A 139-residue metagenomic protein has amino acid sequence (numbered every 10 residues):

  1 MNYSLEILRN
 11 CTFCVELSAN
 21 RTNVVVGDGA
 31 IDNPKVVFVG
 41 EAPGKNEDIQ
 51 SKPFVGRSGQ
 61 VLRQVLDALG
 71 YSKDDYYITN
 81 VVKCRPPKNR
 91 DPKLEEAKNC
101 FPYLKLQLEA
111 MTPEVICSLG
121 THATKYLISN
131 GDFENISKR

Functional and structural regions predicted by a protein language model:
M1-R139: A polyanion-binding, active-site-adjacent surface
